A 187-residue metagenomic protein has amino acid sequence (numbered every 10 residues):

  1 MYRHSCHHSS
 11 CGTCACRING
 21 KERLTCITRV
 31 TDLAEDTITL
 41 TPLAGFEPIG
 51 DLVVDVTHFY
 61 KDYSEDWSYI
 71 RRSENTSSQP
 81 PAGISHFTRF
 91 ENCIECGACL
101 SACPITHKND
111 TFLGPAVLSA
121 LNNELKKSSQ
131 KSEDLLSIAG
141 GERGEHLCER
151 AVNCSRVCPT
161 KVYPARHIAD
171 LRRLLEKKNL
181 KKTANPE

Functional and structural regions predicted by a protein language model:
M1-N19: A basic, amphipathic helix-loop patch mediating RNA/tRNA/ribosome contacts
G12, D36-I38, R89: Structural beta-strand/beta-sheet cores of well-ordered domains, especially the beta-sheet scaffolds that support
T13-C16, L24, S101: Short, electropositive, low-hydrophobicity segments enriched in small/polar residues
C14, E22, P164-H167: Short phosphate-engaging motifs
C14, L33-E35, R156-V157: Extracellular/mature segments of secreted proteins
I18, E22-T41: Glycine-rich phosphate/adenylate-binding loop and adjacent beta-alpha elements of nucleotide- or dinucleotide-binding
L40-E187: Ferredoxin-type iron-sulfur electron-transfer modules in oxidoreductases and energy-metabolism complexes
